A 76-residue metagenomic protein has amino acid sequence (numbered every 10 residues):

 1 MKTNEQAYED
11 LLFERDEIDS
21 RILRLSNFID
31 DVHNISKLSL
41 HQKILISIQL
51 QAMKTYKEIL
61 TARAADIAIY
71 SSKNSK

Functional and structural regions predicted by a protein language model:
M1-K76: Extended, charge-rich alpha-helical interface modules
